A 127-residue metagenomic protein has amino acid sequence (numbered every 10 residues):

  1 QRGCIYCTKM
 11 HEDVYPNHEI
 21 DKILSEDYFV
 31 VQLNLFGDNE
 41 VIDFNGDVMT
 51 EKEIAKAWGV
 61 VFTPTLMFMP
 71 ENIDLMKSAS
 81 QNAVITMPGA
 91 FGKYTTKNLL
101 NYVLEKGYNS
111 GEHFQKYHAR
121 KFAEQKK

Functional and structural regions predicted by a protein language model:
Q1, L35, E71: An acidic- and aromatic-residue-enriched active-site/binding cleft used to recognize and process polar
Q1-G3, F62: Short pre-active-site segment immediately N-terminal to redox-active cysteine/selenocysteine motifs in thiol-based
C4-M10, L66: The canonical Cys-X-X-Cys-His
Y6-C7, E40-I42, M76-S78: Extracytoplasmic/secreted cell-surface and envelope-processing proteins
H11-N17: Cys/His-rich zinc-coordinating "finger/knuckle" motifs
D13, K56-G111: Non-catalytic, surface beta->alpha helical segment in thiol-disulfide oxidoreductase systems
N17-M49: Thiol-based oxidoreductase modules, predominantly thioredoxin-like and allied folds used for disulfide exchange
N109-K127: Flexible coil segments in periplasmic/lumen-exposed cytochrome c-class electron-transfer proteins
